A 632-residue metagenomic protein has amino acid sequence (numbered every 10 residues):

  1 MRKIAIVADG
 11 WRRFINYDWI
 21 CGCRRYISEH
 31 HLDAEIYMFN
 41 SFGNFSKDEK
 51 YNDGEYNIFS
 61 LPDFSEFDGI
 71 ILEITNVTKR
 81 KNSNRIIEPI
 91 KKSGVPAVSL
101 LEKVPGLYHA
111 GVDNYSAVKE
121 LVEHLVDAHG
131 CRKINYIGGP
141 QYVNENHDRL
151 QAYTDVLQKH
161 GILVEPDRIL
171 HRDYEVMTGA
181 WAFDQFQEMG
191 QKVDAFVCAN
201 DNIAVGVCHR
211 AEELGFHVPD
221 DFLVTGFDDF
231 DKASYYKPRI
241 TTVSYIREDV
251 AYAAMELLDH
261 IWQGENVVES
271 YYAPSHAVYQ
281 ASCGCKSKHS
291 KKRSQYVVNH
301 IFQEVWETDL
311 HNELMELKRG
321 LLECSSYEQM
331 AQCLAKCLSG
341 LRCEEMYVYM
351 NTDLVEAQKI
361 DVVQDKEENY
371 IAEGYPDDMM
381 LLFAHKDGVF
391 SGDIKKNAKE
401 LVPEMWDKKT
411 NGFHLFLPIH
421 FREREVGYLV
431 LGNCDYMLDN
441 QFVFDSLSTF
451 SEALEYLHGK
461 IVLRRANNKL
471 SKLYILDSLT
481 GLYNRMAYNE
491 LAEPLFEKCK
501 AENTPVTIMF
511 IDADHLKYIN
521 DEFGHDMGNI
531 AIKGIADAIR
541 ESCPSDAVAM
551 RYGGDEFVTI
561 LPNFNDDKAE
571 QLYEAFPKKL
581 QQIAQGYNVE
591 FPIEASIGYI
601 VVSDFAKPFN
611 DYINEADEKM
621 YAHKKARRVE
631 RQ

Functional and structural regions predicted by a protein language model:
M1-E49, D53-E316, C324: Bacterial carbohydrate/catabolite-sensing allosteric modules
E316-G320, R464-R485, L491, E497: Amphipathic HAMP/coiled-coil signal-transducing linker helices that couple sensory inputs to cytosolic output domains
G320-N369: Helix-loop-beta substructure at the N-terminus of cytosolic sensory domains that couple signal/ligand detection
P403-D407, N411-H420: A short, aliphatic-rich beta-strand micro-motif
D435-Y456, V462-K469: Amphipathic alpha-helical "output/dimerization" segments
S471, N484-T507, K517-P544, M550-G554 (+5 more regions): Conserved long alpha-helical elements within nucleotide-processing catalytic cores of c-di-GMP signaling and class III
K498, E541-D546, P577-E590: Short catalytic/binding micro-motifs of nucleotide second-messenger systems
H525, E570-P577, Q581, Q585-N588 (+1 more regions): Catalytic-core segments of nucleotide cyclases and related cyclic-nucleotide turnover enzymes
